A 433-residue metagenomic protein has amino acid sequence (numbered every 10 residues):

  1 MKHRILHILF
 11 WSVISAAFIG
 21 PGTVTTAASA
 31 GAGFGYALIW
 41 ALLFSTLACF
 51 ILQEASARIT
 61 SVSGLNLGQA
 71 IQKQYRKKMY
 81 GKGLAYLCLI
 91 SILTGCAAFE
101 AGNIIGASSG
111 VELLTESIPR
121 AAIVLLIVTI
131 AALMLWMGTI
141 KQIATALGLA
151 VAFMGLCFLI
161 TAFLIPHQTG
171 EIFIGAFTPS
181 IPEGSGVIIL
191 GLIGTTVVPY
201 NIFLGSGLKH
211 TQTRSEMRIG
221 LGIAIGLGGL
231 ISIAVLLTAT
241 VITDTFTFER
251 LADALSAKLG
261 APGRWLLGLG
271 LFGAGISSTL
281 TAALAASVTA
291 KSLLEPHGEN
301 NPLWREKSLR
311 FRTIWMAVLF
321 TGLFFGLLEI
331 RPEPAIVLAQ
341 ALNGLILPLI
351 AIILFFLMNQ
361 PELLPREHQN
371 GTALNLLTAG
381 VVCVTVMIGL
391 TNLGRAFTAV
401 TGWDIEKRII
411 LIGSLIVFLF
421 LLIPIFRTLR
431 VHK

Functional and structural regions predicted by a protein language model:
I14, A41-R76, C88-T94, L421-H432: Juxtamembrane transmembrane-helix boundary signature
A27-S29, E54-Y80, S109-V111, D244-L259 (+3 more regions): Flexible loop linkers connecting adjacent transmembrane helices in multi-pass alpha-helical membrane transporters
F44-S56, E216-V241: Selective recognition of specific alpha-helical transmembrane segments in multi-pass small-molecule
C49-A57, M79-I104, S108-M137, G194-T196 (+1 more regions): Helix-loop-helix module between adjacent transmembrane segments
K82, R120-L126, I223, L227 (+2 more regions): Loop-to-transmembrane helix boundary motifs in multi-pass membrane proteins
Y86-L89, L114-W136, F153-C157, K307-G322 (+1 more regions): Transmembrane alpha-helical segments of multi-pass small-molecule transport proteins
V151-F177, G186-G207, I353-E362, I388-A396 (+1 more regions): Hydrophobic alpha-helical segments and their helix-loop junctions in multi-pass secondary transporters
E183, P302-T313, L342-G344, P348-G413: C-terminal membrane-solvent junction of multi-pass transporters and transport-like membrane proteins
